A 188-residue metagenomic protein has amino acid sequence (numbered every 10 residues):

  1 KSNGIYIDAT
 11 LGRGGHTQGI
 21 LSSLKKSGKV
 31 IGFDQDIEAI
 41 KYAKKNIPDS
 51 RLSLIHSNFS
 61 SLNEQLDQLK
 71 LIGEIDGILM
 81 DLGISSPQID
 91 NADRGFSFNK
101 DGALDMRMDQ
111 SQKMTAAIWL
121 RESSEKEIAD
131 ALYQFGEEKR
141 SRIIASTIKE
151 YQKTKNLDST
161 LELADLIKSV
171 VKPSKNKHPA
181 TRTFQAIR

Functional and structural regions predicted by a protein language model:
K1-R188: S-adenosyl-L-methionine-dependent methyltransferase catalytic core, i.e., the SAM/SAH-binding region
